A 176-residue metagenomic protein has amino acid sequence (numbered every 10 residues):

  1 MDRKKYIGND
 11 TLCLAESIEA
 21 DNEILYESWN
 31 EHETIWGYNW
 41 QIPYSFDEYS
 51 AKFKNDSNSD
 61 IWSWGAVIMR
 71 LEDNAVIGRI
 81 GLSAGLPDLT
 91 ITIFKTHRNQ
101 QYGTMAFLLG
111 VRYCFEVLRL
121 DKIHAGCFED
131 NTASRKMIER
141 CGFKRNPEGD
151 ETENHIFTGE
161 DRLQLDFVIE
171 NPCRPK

Functional and structural regions predicted by a protein language model:
M1-H32, G65-K176: Acyl-donor (CoA/ACP) binding surface of acyl/acetyltransferases
L25, H32, W36, N58-D60: Acidic, low-complexity intrinsically disordered regions
E33-K54: Conserved GNAT-fold acetyl-CoA-binding loop/helix
K54-V67: A short helix-loop-beta-strand connector motif used in the catalytic cores of GNAT acetyltransferases and, in some
